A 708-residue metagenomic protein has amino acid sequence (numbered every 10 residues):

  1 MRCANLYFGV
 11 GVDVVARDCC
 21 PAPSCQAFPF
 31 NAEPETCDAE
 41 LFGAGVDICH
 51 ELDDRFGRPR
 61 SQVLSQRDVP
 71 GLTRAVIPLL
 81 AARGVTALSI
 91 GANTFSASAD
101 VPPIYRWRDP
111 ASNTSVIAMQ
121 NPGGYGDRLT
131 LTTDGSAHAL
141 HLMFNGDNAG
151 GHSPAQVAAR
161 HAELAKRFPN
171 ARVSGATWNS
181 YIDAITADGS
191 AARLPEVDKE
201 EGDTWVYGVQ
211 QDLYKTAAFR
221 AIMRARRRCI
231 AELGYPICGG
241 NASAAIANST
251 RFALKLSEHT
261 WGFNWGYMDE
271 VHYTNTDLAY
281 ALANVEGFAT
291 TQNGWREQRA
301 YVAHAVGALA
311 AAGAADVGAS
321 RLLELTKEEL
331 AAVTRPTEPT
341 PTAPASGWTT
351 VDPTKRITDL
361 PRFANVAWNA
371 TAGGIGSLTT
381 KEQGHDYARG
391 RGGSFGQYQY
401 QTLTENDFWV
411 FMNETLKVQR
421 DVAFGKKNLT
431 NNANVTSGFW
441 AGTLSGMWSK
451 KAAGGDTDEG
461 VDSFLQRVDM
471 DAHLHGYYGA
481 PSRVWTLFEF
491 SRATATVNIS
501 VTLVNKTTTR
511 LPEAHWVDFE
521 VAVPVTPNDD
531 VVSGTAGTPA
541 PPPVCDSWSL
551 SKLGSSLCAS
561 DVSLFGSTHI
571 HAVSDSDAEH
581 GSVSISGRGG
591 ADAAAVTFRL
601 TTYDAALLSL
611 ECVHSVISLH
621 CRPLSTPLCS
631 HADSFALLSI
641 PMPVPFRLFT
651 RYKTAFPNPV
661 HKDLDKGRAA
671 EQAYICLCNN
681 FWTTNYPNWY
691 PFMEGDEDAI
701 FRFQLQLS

Functional and structural regions predicted by a protein language model:
M1-Y301, G455-R622, P627-S708: Catalytic-domain carbohydrate-binding cleft regions of carbohydrate-active enzymes
S243, A247, K255-L503: Catalytic and substrate-binding regions of extracellular carbohydrate-active enzymes, especially polysaccharide lyases
